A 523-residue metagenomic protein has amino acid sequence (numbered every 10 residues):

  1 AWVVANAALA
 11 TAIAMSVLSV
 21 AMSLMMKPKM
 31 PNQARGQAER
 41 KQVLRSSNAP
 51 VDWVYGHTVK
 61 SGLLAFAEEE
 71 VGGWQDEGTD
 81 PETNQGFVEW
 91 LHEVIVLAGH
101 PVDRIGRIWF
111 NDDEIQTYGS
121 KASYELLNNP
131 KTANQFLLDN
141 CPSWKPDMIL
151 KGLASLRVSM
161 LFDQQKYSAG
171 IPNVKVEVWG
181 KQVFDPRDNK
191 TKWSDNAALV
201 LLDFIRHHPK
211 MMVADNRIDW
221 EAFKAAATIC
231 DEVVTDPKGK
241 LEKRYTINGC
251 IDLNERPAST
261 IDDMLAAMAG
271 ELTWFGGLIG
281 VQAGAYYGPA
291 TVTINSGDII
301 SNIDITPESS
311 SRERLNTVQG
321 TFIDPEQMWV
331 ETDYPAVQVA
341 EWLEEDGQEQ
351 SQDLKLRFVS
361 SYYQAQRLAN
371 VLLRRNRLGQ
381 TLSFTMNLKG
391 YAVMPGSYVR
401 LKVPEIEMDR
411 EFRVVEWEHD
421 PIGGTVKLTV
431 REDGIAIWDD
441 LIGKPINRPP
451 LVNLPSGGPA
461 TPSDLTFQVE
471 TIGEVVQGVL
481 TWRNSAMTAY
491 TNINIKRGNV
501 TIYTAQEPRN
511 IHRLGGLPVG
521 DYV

Functional and structural regions predicted by a protein language model:
V3-M268, S351, R357-Y363: Polar, S/T/G-rich
P28-Q85, K166, Q282-Q352, D439-P455: Surface-exposed, non-catalytic interaction/assembly patches
K210, R217, E221-K224, Q319-M386 (+2 more regions): Charged, gly/pro-rich, cysteine-poor intrinsically disordered low-complexity regions
D231-G276, W342-E432, N510: An acidic/polar, Gly/Ser/Thr-rich interaction patch typically located in mid-to-C-terminal regions of proteins
G288, I300, P395-V475: Acidic, low-complexity/disordered segments
V469-A489: Conserved aromatic anchor
T501-R509: Short beta-strand segments within Ig-like beta-sandwich modules, predominantly Fibronectin type-III
H512-V523: Beta-strand-rich modules
